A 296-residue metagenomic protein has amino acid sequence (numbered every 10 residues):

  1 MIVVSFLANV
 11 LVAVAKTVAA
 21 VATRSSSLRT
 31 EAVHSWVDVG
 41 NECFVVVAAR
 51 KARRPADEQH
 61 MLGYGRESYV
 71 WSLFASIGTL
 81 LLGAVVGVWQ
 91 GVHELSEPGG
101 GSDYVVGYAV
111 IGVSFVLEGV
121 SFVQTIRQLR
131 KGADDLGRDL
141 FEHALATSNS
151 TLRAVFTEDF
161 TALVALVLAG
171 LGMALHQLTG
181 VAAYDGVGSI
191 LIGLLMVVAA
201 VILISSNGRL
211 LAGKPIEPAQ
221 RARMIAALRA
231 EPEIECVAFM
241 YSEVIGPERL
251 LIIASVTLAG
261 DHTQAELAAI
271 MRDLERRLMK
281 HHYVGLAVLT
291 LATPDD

Functional and structural regions predicted by a protein language model:
M1-A15, A20: Topogenic membrane-insertion module of multi-pass membrane proteins
M1-V4, V33-F44, V70-L82: Alpha-helical transmembrane segments of integral membrane proteins, especially early/N-terminal helices
I2, L28-E31, A182-D185, S189: Hydrophobic/aromatic positions within or immediately flanking transmembrane alpha-helices of multi-pass small-molecule
V4-F6, L62-G63, T179: Short, positively charged
A8, V21-R50, R54, V92 (+1 more regions): Acidic (Asp/Glu-rich) catalytic motifs at the cytosolic membrane interface
A15, V33, G40, V47 (+1 more regions): Membrane-embedded alpha-helices of multi-pass transport/permease systems
A48-E67, E97: Aspartate-rich (DDxxD/NDxxD/DxxxD) Mg2+/diphosphate-binding motifs and their adjoining helix-loop segments
E67-D296: Alpha-helical transmembrane segments and adjacent TM-loop junctions that form the membrane-embedded core of multi-pass
